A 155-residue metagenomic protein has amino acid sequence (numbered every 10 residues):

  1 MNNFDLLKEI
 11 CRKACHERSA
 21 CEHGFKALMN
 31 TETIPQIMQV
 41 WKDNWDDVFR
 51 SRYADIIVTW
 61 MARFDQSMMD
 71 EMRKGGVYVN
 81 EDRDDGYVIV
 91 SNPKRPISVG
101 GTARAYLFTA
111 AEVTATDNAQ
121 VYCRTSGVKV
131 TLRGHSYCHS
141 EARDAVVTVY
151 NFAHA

Functional and structural regions predicted by a protein language model:
M1-A155: Short, glycine-biased loop/turn motifs at secondary-structure junctions and in low-complexity Ser/Thr/Pro-rich termini
